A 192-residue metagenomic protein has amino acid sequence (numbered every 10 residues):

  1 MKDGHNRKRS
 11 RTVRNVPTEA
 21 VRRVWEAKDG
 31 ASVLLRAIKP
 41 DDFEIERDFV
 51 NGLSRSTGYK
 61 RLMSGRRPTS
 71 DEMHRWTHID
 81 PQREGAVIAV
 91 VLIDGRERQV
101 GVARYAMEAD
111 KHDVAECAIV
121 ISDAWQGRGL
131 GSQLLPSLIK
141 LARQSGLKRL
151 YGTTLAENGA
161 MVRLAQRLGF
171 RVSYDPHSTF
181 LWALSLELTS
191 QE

Functional and structural regions predicted by a protein language model:
M1-E192: Long, contiguous binding/interaction regions
